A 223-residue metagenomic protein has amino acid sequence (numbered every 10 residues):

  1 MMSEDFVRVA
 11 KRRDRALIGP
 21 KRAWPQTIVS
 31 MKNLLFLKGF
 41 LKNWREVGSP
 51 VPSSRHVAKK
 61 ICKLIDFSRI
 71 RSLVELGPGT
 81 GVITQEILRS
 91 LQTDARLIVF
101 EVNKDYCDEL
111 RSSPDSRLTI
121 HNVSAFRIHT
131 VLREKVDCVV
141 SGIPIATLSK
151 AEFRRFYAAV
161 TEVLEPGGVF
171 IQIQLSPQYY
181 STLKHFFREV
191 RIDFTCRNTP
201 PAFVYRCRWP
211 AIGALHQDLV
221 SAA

Functional and structural regions predicted by a protein language model:
K32-S68: Class I SAM-dependent methyltransferase Rossmann-like catalytic core, especially the SAM/SAH-binding loop
R69-G79: Conserved class I S-adenosyl-L-methionine
T80-T93: Conserved SAM-binding loop of SAM-dependent methyltransferases across substrates and taxa, primarily the Class I
N103-D105: Conserved SAM/SAH-binding beta-strand->alpha-helix loop
S116-A125: Conserved SAM-binding strand-loop segment of SAM-dependent methyltransferases
T130-V139: A short acidic, Gly/Pro-enriched loop at the edge of an enzyme's catalytic core that lines a small-molecule cofactor
R154-P166: A short glycine-rich, Lys/Arg-flanked "PGG" loop and its adjoining helix->strand segment in the class I
P166-Q174: Conserved beta-strand signature within the Rossmann-like core of class I S-adenosyl-L-methionine
